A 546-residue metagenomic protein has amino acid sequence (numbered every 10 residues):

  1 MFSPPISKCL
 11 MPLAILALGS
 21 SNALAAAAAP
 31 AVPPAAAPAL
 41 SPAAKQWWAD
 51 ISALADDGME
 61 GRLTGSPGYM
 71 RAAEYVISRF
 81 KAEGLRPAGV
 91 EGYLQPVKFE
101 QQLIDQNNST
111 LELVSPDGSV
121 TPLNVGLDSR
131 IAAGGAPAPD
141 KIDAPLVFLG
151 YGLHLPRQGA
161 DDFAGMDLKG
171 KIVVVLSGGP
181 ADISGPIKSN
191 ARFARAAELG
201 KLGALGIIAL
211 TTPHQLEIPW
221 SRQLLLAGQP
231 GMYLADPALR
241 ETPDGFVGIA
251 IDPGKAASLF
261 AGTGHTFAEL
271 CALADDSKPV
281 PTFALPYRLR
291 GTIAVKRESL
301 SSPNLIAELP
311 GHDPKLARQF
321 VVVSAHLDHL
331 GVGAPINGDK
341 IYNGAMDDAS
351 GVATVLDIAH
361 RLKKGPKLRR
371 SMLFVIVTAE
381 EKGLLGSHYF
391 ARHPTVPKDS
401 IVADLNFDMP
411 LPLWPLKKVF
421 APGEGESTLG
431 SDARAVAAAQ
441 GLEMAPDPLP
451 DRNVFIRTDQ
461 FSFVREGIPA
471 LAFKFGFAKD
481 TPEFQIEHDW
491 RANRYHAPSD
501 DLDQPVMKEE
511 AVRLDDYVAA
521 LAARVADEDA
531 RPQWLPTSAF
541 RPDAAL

Functional and structural regions predicted by a protein language model:
L10-N22: Bacterial N-terminal signal peptides
P33-S41, D57-P67, S109, A133-P137 (+10 more regions): Second-shell loop/turn segments in exported
S41-P87, V114, G165-D167, K171-N190 (+4 more regions): Catalytic-core environment of secreted peptidases
P42, T121-R240, D244, P310 (+4 more regions): Extracellular/luminal Protease-associated
A49, E60-I172, S177-P180, L285 (+3 more regions): Noncatalytic luminal/extracellular "stalk/propeptide" segments of secretory-pathway proteins
V114-P116, V125-A160, R240-G344, D357-H360 (+2 more regions): Soluble metallo-hydrolase cores and metallopeptidase-like ectodomains found primarily in the secretory/periplasmic
N124-G126, A138-P139, Y233-F267, K367-L368 (+1 more regions): Metal-dependent peptidase/peptidase-like ectodomains
D182, T211, E269-S277, R288 (+1 more regions): Active-site-adjacent substrate-binding region of metalloamidase/peptidase-like peptide-processing proteins
